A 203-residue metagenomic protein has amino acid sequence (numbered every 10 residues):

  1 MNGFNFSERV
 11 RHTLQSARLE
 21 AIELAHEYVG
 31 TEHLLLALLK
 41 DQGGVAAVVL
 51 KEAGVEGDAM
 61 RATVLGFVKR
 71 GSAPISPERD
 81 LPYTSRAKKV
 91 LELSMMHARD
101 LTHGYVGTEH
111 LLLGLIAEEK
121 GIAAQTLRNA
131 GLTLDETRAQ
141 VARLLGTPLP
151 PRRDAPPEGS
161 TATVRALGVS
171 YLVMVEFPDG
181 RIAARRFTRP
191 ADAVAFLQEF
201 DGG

Functional and structural regions predicted by a protein language model:
M1-G203: Histone-fold recognition with a strong bias for associated Lys/Arg-rich disordered tails
